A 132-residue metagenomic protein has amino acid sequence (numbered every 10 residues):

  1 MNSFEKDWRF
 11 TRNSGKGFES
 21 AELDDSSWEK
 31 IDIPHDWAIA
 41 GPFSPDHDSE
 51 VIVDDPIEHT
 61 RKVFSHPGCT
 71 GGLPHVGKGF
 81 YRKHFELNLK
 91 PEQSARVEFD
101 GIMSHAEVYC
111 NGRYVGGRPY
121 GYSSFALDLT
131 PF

Functional and structural regions predicted by a protein language model:
M1-R61: Accessory carbohydrate-binding/adhesion or oligomerization-edge regions at the termini of glycan-active proteins
N2-G15, D36, S44, G71-F132: Accessory beta-strand-rich segments of carbohydrate-active enzymes
E50-I52, H66, G112: Charged interaction patches that mediate protein-protein contacts
E58-T70: N-terminal glycine-rich cofactor-binding segment
